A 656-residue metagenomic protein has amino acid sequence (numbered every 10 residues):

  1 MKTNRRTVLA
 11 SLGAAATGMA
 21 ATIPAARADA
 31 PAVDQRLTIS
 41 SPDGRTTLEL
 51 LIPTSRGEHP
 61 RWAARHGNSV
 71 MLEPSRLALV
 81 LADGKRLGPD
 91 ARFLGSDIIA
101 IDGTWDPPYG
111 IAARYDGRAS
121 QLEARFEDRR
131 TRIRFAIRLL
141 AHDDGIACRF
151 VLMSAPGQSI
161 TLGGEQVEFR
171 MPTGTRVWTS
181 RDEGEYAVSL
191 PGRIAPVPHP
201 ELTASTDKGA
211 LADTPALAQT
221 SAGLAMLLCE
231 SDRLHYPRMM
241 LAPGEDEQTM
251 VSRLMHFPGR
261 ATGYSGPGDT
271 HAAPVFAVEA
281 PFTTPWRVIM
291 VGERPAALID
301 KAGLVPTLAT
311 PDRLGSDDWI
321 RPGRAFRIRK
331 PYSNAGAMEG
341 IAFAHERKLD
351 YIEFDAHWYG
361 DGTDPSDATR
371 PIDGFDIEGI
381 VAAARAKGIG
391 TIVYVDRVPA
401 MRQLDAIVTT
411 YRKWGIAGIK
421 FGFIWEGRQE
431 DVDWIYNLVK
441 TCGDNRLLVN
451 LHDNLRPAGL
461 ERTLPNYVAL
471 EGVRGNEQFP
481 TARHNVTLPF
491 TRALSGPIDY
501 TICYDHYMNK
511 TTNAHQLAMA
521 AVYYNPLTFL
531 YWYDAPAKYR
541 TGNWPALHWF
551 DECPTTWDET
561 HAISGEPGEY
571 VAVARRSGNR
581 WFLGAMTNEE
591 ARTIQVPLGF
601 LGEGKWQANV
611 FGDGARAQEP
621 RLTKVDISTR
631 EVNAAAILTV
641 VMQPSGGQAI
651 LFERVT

Functional and structural regions predicted by a protein language model:
T7-R27: N-terminal export signals
T22-S40: C-terminal segment of N-terminal export signals and the immediately downstream linker at the start of the mature
D34-L308: N-terminal accessory beta-strand-rich subdomains and adjacent acidic, glycine-rich linkers that precede catalytic cores
A124, P536-F582, M586, R616-T623: Glycan-recognition and catalytic regions of carbohydrate-active enzymes
F282-A297, K301-F343, R347: An acidic-aromatic substrate-binding cleft motif
D355-T512, Q516-L517: Aromatic- and carboxylate-enriched substrate-binding clefts and catalytic-loop regions of carbohydrate-active enzymes
E566-Q607, Q648-A649: Carbohydrate-binding surface patches
R630-T656: C-terminal beta-strand-rich structural cap/linker in extracellular carbohydrate-active enzymes
